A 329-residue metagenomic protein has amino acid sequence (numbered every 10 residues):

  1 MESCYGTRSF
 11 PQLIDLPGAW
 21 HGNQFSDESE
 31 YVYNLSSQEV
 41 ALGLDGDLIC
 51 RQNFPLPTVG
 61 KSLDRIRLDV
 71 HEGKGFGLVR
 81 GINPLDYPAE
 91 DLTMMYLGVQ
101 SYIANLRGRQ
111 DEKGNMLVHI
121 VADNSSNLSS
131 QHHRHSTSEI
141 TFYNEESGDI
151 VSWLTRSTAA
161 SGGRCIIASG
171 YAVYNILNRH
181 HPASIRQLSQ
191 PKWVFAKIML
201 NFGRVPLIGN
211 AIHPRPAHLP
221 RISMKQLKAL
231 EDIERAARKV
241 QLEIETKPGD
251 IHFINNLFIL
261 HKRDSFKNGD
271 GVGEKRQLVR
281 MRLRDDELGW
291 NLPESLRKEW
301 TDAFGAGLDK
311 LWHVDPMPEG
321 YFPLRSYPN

Functional and structural regions predicted by a protein language model:
M1-R65, E72, G77, G81-D86 (+2 more regions): Active-site environment of non-heme Fe oxygenases that use a 2-His-1-carboxylate facial triad
E90-L97, A168: "Short basic amphipathic alpha-helical interaction patches in structured regions
Y96-L106: A short alpha->loop->secondary-structure connector
N105-L117: A short, surface-exposed interaction/processing loop segment used at functional sites
